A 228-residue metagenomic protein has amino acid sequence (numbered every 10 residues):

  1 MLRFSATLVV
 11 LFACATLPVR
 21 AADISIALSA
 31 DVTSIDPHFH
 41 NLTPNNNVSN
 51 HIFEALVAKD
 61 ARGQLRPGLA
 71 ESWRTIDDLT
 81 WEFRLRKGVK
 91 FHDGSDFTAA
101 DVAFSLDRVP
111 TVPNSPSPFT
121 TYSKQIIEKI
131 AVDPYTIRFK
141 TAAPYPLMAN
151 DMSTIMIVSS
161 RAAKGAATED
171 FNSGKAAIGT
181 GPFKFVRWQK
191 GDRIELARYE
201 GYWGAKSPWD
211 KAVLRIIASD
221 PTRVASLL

Functional and structural regions predicted by a protein language model:
S5-T16: Bacterial N-terminal signal peptides
L17-A21: Sec/Tat signal peptide C-region and signal peptidase I cleavage site
A22-T33, E71, T80-E82, V102-L106 (+4 more regions): Short, well-ordered beta-strand elements
L28-D77, D107, N114, A176-T180: N-terminal lobe/hinge region of extracytoplasmic solute-binding protein
T33-H38, Q64-R66, H92, L147-N150 (+3 more regions): Short, solvent-exposed loop/turn elements at domain surfaces
Q64, S153-S207, K211, S219-T222: Gly/Pro-rich hinge or "lid" segments in bacterial periplasmic/extracellular proteins
E71-S115, R138, R223-S226: Aromatic- and charge-enriched surface segment that lines or borders ligand/interaction sites
R74, T120-A163: Surface-exposed binding/hinge segments that line and control ligand-binding clefts or catalytic entry sites
